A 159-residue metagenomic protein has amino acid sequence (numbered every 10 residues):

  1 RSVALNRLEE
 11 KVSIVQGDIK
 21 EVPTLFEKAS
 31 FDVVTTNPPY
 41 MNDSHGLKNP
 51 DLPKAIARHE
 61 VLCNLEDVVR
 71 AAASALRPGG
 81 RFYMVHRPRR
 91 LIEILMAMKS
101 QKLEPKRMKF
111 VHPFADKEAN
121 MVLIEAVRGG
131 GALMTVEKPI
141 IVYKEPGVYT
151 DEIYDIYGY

Functional and structural regions predicted by a protein language model:
R1-T35: S-adenosyl-L-methionine
R1-V3, K28-A29, L47-D51, A97-S100: Short, glycine/charged-enriched secondary-structure capping and boundary segments
E21, Y40, R128: Short, glycine/acidic-enriched loop or turn micro-motifs at the edges of active sites
P23, S44, I92: Glycine/Thr-rich phosphate-binding loops of Rossmann-like dinucleotide-binding domains
A29-V33, P38-D67: Mobile active-site "lid"/loop adjacent to the S-adenosyl-L-methionine
V61-P113, K117-A119: Conserved Class I SAM-dependent methyltransferase catalytic core
E118-Y159: SAM/dcSAM-binding transferase cores
